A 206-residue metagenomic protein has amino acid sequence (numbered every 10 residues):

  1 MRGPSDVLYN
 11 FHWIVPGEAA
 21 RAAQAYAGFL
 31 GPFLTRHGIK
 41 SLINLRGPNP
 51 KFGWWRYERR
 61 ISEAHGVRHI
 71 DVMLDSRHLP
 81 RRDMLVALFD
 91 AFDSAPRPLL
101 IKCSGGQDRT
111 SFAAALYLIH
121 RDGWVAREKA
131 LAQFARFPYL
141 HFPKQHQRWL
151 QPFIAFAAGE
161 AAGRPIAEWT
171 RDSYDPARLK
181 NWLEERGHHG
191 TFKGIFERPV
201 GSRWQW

Functional and structural regions predicted by a protein language model:
M1-L99, F112-W206: Cys-dependent protein tyrosine phosphatase-like superfamily
C103: Short cysteine clusters
G106: Substrate/cofactor-recognition hotspot
R109: Glycine/aspartate-rich loop-and-adjacent alpha/beta segment that forms the canonical ThDP
